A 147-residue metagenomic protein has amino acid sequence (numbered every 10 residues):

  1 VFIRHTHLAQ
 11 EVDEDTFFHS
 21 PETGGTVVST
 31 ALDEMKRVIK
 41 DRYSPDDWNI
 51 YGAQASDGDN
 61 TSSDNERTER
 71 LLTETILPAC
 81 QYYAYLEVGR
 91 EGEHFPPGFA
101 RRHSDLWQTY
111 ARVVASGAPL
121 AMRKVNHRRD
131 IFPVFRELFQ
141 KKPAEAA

Functional and structural regions predicted by a protein language model:
V1-F17, Y51-G52, L86-V88: Von Willebrand factor
H7-A9, D59-N60, R90-E93: Conserved nucleotide-binding/hydrolysis micro-motifs of P-loop NTPases
E11-T16, S62-E66, F95-P97: A short acidic (Asp/Glu
D15-Y51, D59: Von Willebrand factor
M35-R42, D64-E74: A short, acidic, amphipathic alpha-helical segment used as a generic capping/interface helix at domain edges
N49-D64, V88: DG-centered beta-turn motif at the end of beta-strands
L71-A147: Von Willebrand factor type A / integrin I
